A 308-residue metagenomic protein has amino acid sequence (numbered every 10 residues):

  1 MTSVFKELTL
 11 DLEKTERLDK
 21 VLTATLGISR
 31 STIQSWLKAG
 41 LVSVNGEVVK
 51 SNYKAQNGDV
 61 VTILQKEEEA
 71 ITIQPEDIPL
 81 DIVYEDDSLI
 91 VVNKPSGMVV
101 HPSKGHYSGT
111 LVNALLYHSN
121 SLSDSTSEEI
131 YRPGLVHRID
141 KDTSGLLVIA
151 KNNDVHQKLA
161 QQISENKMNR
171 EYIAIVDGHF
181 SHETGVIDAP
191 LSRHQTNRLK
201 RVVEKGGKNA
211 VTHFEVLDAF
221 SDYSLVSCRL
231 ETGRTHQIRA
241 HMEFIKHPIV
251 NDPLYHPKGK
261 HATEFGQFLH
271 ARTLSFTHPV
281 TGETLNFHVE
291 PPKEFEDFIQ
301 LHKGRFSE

Functional and structural regions predicted by a protein language model:
M1-V186, S192, E296-D297: RNA pseudouridine synthases
N45-K50, D222-L225, K260: Short alpha-helix capping/helix-loop boundary micro-motifs
G46, Q65, A240, K258-G259 (+1 more regions): Conserved "cap/hinge" positions at secondary-structure junctions
K50-K54, S227, G266: Short, surface-exposed secondary-structure edge patches
I82, V176, H213-V216, I249: Conserved hydrophobic positions within beta-strands
V92, A240, N251: Active-site flanking residues adjacent to catalytic metal/cofactor-binding acidic residues
E129-A160, N169, I173, A189-I245 (+1 more regions): The conserved catalytic core of RNA pseudouridine synthases
V250-T263: Short, surface-exposed loop/helix-turn segments at secondary-structure junctions that function as lids/hinges flanking
